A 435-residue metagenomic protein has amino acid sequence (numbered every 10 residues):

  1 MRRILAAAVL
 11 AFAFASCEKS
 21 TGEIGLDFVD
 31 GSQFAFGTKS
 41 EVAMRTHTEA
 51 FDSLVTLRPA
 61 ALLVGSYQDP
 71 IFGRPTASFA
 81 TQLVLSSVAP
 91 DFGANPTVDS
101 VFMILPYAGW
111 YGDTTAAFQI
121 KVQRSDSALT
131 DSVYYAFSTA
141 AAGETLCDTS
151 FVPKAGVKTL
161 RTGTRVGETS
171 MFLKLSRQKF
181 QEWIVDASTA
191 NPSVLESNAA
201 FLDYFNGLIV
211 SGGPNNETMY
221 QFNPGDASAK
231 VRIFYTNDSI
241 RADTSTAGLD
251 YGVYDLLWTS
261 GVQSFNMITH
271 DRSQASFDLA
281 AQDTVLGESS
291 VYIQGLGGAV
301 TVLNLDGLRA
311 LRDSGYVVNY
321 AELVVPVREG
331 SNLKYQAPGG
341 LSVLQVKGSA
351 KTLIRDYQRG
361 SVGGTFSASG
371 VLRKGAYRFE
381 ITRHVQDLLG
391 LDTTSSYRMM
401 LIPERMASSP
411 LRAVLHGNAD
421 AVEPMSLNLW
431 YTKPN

Functional and structural regions predicted by a protein language model:
R2-N435: Secreted, disulfide-rich extracellular signaling modules
